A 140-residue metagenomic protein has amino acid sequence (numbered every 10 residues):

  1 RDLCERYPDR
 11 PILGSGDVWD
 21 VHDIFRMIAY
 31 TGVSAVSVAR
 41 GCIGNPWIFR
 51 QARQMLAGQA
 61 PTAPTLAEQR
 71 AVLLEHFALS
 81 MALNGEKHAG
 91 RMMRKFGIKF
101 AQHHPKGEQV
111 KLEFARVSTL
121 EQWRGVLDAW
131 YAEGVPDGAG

Functional and structural regions predicted by a protein language model:
R1-G14, V18-G140: Alpha/beta catalytic cores of nucleotide-metabolism and tRNA/nucleoside-modifying enzymes
